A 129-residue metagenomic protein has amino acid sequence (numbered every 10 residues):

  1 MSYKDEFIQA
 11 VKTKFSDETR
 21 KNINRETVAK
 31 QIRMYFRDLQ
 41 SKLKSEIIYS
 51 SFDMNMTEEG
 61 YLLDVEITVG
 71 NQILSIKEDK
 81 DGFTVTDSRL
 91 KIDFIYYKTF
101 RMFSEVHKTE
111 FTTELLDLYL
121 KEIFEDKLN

Functional and structural regions predicted by a protein language model:
M1, I47, E59, F94-I95: Intrinsically disordered, low-complexity segments enriched in small/polar residues
S2-N55: Contiguous, amphipathic alpha-helical segments that mediate oligomerization or scaffolding in large protein assemblies
K4, F36, S50, L62 (+2 more regions): Compositionally biased, intrinsically disordered low-complexity regions enriched in proline and serine
K4-I8, K12, D64, N71 (+2 more regions): Intrinsically disordered, low-complexity regions
T13, T19, T27, T57 (+4 more regions): Residue-identity detector for threonine
T27, D79-G82, K91-D93, F103: Small/flexible residues
R37-R89: Amphipathic, interaction-prone secondary-structure segments
D87-N129: Ampiphathic alpha-helical segments that act as solvent-exposed interaction surfaces
